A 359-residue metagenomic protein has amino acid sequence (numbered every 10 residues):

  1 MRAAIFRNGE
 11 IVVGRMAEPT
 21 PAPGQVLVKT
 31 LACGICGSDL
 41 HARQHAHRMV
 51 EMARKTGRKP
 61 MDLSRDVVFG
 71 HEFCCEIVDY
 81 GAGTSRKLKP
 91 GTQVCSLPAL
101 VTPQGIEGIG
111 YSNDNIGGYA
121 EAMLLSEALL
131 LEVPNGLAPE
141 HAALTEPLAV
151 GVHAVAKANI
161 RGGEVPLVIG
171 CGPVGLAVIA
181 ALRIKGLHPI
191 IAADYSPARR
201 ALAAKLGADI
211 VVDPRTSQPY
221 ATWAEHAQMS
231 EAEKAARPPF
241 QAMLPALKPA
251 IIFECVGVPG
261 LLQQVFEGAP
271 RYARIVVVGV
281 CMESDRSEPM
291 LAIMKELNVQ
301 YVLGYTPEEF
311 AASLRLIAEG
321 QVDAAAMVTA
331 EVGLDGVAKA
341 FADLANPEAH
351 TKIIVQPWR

Functional and structural regions predicted by a protein language model:
A17-C33, R48-L100, P134-G136: Glycine-rich beta-strand-centered segment in the early N-terminal region that forms part of a ligand/cofactor-binding
K59-D66, H71, S96-I169: NAD(P)H dinucleotide-binding glycine-rich loop of Rossmann-like/cofactor-binding domains, especially the beta1-alpha1
V165, H188-I190, R274, N298: Residues at the starts of beta-strands that form the adenosine-phosphate
V168-C171, R183-G260: Adenosine-nucleotide cofactor-binding segment
G175-L176: N-terminal Rossmann-fold NAD(P) dinucleotide-binding loop
A224, V256-E319, P357-R359: Glycine-rich phosphate-binding loop and adjacent beta-alpha segment of Rossmann(oid) nucleotide-cofactor-binding
P239-Q241, Q263-F266, P307-R359: C-terminal hydrophobic helical "lid"/dimerization subdomain of Rossmann-like NAD(P)H-dependent oxidoreductases
